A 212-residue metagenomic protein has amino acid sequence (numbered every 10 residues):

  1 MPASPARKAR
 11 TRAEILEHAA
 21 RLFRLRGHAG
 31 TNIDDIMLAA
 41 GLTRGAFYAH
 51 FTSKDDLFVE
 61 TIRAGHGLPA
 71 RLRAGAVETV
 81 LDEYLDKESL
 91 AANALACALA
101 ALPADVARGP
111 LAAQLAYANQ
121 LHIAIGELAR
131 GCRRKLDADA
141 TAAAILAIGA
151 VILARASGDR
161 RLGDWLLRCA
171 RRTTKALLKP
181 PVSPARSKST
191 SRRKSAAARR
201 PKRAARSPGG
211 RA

Functional and structural regions predicted by a protein language model:
P2, R10, K175, K179-A212: Polybasic, lysine-enriched low-complexity intrinsically disordered terminal tails
K8, V77, L136-A140: Short amphipathic alpha-helix in the helical subdomain of ABC transporter nucleotide-binding domains
E14, H18-D56: Helix-turn-helix
E60, G67-A98: Hydrophobic alpha-helical connector segments
Y84-L85, L99-P103, A143-A150: Short alpha-helical scaffolding segments that buttress acidic/His motifs in well-ordered protein cores
L90-L121: Amphipathic alpha-helical segments used for helix-helix packing
P110-A118, R130-K188, K202: Hydrophobic/aromatic-rich alpha-helical bundle segments in the mid-to-C-terminal region
